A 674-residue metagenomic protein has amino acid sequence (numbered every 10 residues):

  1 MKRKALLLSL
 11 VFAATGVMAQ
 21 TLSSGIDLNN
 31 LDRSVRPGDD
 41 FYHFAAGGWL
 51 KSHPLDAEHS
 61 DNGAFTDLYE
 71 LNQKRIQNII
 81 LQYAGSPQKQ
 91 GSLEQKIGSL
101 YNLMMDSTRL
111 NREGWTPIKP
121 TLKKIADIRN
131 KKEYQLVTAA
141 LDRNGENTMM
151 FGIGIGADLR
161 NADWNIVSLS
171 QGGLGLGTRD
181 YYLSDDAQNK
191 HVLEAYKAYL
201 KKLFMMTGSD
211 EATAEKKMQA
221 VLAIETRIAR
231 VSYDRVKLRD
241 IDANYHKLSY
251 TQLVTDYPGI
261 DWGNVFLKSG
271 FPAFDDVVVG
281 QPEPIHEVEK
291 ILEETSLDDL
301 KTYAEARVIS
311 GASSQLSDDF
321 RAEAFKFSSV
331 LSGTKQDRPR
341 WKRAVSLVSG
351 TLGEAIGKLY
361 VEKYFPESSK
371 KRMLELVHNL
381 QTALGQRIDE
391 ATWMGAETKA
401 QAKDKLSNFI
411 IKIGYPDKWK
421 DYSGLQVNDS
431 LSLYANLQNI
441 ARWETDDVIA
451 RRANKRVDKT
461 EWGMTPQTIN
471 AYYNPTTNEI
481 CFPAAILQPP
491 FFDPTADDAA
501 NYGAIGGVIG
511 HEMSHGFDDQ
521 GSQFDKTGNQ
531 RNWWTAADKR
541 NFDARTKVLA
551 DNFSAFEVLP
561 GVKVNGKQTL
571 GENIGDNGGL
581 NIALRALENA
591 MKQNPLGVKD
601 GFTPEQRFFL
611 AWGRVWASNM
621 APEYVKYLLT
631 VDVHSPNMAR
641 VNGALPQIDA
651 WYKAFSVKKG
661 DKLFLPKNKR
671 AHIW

Functional and structural regions predicted by a protein language model:
M1-T21: Bacterial Sec-dependent N-terminal signal peptides
Q20-N29: Short, Gly/Pro- and small/polar-rich lid/capping loops
S34-G38, A45, D61, N72-I76 (+27 more regions): Stable alpha-helical elements in mature extracytoplasmic
R36-D39, F44-R112: Active-site-surrounding "flap" and adjacent substrate/cofactor-binding loops of secreted or lumenal enzymes, prototyped
E58-I80, A212-V231, N501-G507, E605-F609: Short secondary-structure subsegments characteristic of cysteine-rich extracellular domains
H59, K89, L93, D210-A220 (+4 more regions): Short, glycine/acidic-rich hinge or "gate" loops at secondary-structure transitions that mediate conformational
Y83-E375, N379: Noncatalytic, helix-rich "gating/capping" subdomain that lines the substrate-entry/channel surface of large enzyme
D256-I260, V278-P282, R338, S349-G353 (+1 more regions): Intrinsically disordered, low-complexity linker/terminal regions across diverse proteins
